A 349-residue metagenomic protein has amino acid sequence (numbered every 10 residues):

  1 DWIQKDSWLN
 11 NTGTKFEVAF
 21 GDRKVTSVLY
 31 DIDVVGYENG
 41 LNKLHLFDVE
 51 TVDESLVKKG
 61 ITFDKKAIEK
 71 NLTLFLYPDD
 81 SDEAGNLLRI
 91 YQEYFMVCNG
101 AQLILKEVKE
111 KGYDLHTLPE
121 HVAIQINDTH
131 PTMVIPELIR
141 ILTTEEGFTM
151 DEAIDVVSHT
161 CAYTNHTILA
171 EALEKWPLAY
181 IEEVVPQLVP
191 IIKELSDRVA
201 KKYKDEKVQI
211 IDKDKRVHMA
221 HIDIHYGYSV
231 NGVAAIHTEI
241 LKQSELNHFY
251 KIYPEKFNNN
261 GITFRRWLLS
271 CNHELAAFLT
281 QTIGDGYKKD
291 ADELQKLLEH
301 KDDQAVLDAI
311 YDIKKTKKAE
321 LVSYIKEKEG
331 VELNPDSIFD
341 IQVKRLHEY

Functional and structural regions predicted by a protein language model:
D1-Y349: A conserved ligand/cofactor-binding region detector
